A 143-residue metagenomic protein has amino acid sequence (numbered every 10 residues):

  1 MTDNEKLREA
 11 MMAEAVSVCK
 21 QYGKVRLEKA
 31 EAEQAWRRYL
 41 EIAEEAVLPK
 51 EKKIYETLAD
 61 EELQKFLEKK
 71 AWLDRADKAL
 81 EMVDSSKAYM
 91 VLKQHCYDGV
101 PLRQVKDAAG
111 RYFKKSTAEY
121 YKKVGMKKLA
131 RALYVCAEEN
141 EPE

Functional and structural regions predicted by a protein language model:
M1-V83, R103, R131-E143: N-terminal interaction/assembly modules
G23-R26, M90, E119: Short alpha-helical segments used as structural interaction elements across diverse proteins
V83-P101: Short amphipathic alpha helix immediately N-terminal
V83-S86, F113, V124: Residue-level signal for short amphipathic helical patches enriched in basic/charged and nearby hydrophobic residues
H95-C96, A109, K122: A general structural motif at alpha-helix termini
G99-S116: Helix-turn-helix DNA-binding module
A118-A132, C136: DNA major-groove recognition helices of helix-turn-helix
